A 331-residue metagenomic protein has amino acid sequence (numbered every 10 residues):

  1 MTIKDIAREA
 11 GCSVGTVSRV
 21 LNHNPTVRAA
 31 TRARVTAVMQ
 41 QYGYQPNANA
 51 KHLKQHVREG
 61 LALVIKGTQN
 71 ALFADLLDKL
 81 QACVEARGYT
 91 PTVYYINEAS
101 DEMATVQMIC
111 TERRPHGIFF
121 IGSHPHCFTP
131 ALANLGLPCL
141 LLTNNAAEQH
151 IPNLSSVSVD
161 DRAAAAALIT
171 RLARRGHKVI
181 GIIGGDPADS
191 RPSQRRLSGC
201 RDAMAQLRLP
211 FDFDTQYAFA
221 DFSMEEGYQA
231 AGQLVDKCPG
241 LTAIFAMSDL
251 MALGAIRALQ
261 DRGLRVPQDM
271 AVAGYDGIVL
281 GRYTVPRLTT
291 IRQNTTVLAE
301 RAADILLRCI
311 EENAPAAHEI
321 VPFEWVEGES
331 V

Functional and structural regions predicted by a protein language model:
M1-R58: N-terminal helix-turn-helix DNA-binding module of bacterial transcription factors
V14-T16, L53-Q69, R171, V179-D186: Short beta-strand segments enriched in small/hydrophobic residues
H56-T170, D236: Alpha-helical recognition/docking segments in bacterial nutrient-uptake and carbohydrate-utilization systems
I65-D75, V93-D101, S156-A167, I183-A230 (+4 more regions): Hinge/beta->alpha junction and helix N-cap segments in small-molecule ligand-binding domains
R114-I121, G181-G184, Y217, C238-S248 (+1 more regions): Periplasmic-binding protein-like
L154, A230-V331: Flexible loop/turn connectors
K178-V179, F211-Q216, V266-D269: Short acidic capping loops at alpha-helix termini that bridge into adjacent secondary structure
